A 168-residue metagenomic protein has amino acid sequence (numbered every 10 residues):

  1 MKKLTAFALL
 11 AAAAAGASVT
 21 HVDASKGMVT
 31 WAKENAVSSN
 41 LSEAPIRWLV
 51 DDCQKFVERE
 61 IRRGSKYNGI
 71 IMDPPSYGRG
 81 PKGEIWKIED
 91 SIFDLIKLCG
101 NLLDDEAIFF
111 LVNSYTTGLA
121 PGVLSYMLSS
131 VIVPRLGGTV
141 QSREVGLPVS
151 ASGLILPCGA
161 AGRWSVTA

Functional and structural regions predicted by a protein language model:
K2-A6: Class I SAM-dependent methyltransferase "Motif I" SAM/SAH-binding loop
F7-V19: Conserved SAM-binding loop of SAM-dependent methyltransferases across substrates and taxa, primarily the Class I
S18, P45-R47, T139-Q141: Conserved beta-strand segments of alpha/beta enzyme cores
S25-I71: S-adenosyl-L-methionine
K26-G27, V50, Y67-L98: Mobile active-site "lid"/loop adjacent to the S-adenosyl-L-methionine
L103-D105: Helix-to-beta-strand junctions that scaffold the AdoMet/dcAdoMet cofactor pocket in Class I SAM-dependent enzymes
A107-A168: C-terminal catalytic and target-recognition region of SAM-dependent MTase-like enzymes, primarily methyltransferases
